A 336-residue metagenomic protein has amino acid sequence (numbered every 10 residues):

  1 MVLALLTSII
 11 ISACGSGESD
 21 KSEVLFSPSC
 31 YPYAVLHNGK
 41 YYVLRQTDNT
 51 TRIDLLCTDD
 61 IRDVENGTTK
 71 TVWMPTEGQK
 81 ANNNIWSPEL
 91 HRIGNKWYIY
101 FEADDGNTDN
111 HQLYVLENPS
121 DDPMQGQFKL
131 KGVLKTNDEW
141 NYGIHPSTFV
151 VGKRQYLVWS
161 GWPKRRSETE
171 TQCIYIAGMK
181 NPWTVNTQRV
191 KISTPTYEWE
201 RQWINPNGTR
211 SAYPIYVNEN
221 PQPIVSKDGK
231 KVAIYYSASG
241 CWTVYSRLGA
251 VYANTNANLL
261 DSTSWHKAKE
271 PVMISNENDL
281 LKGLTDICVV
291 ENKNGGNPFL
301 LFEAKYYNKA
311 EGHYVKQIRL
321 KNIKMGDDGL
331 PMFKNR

Functional and structural regions predicted by a protein language model:
V2-S12: Bacterial N-terminal signal peptides
C14-R336: Carbohydrate-active catalytic/glycan-binding domains of CAZyme proteins, especially the secreted or lumenal ectodomains
